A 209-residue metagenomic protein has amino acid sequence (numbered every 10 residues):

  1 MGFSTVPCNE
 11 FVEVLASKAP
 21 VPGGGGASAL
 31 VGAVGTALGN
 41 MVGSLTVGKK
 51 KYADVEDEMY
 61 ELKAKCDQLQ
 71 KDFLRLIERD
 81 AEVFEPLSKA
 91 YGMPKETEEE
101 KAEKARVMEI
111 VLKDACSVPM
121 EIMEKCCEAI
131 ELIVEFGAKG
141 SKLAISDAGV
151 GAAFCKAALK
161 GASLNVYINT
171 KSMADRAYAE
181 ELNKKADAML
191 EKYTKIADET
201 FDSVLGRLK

Functional and structural regions predicted by a protein language model:
F3-V21: Short, hydrophobic/aliphatic alpha-helical segments
P7, F11, V34-M41, V83 (+4 more regions): Amphipathic, well-ordered alpha-helical segments in soluble domains
S17-L38, A144-A162: Conserved phosphate/anionic-ligand binding catalytic regions in large, soluble enzymes, centered on
L30-V34, L62, L69-L76, A115-K125 (+6 more regions): Amphipathic alpha-helix face/heptad-repeat signature
L38-E58: Phosphate-handling active-site elements
K51-K89, M189: A structural-propensity feature for long, helix-poor, extended segments
D80, F84-A153, A157: Amphipathic alpha-helical interface segments
A129-L132, A144-S203: Preference for long, well-ordered alpha-helical segments
